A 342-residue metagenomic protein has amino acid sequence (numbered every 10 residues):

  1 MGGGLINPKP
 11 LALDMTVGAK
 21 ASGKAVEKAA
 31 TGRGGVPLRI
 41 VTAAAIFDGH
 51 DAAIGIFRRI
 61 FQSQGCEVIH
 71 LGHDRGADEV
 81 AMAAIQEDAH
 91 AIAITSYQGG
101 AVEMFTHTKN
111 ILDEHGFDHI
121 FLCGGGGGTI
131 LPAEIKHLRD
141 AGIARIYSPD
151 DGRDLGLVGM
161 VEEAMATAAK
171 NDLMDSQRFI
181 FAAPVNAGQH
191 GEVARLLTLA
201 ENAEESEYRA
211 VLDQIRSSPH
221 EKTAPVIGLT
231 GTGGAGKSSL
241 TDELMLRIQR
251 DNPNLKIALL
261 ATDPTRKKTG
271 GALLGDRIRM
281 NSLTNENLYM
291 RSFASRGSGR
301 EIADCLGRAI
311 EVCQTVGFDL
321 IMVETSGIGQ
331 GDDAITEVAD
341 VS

Functional and structural regions predicted by a protein language model:
G2, P8-E27, L157-P225: Extreme N-terminal, non-catalytic leader segments that precede Walker-type/kinase nucleotide-binding cores
G2-G76: Non-catalytic terminal/interface segments that mediate subunit docking, oligomerization, and allosteric communication
P37, G116-G125, G317-I321, D340-S342: Short beta-strand/loop segments at the ligand-binding rim of alpha/beta enzyme cores
A44, G231, S292: The Walker A (P-loop) glycine that initiates the GxxxxGKT/S ATP-binding motif of P-loop NTPases
F47, I54-G159: Cofactor-cradling patches in redox/metallo enzymes
D48, T232-A235: ATP-binding Walker
E201-A224, A235, L240, L244-G331 (+1 more regions): Nucleotide-state-sensitive switch-loop elements of NTP-binding domains
I227-L229: Hydrophobic anchor at the beta1->P-loop junction of P-loop NTPases
